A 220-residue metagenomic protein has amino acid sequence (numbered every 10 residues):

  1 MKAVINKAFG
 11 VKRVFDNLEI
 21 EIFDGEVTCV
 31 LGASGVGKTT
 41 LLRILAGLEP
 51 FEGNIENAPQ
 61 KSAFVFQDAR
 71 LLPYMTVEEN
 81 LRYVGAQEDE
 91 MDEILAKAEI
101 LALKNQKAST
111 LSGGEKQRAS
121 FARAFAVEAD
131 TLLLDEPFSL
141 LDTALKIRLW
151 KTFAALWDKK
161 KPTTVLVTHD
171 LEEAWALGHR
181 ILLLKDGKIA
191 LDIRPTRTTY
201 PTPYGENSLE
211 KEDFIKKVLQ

Functional and structural regions predicted by a protein language model:
L31-A33: The feature captures the beta-strand-to-loop junction immediately N-terminal to the Walker
A46: Helix-to-loop junction immediately C-terminal to a conserved catalytic motif
E88-L103, F153-A155: Conserved ABC ATPase "signature" region
K107-L111, E115: Conserved ABC ATPase signature
F121: Hydrophobic anchor residue at the start of the ABC signature
L132-E136: Catalytic Walker B motif of ABC-type/P-loop ATPase nucleotide-binding domains
G187-I215: Conserved beta-strand-loop-alpha-helix hinge in the C-terminal portion of ABC ATPase nucleotide-binding domains
